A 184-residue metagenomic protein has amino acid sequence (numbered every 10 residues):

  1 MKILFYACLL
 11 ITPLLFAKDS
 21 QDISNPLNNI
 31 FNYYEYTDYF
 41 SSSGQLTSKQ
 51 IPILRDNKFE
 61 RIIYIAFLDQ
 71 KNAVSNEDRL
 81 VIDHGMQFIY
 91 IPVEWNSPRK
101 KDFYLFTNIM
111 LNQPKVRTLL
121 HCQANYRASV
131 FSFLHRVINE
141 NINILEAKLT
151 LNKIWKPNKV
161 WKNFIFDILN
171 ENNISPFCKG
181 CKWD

Functional and structural regions predicted by a protein language model:
M1-L9: Sec-dependent signal peptide recognition, specifically the positively charged N-region followed immediately by
L9-A17: Hydrophobic h-region of N-terminal signal peptides that target proteins for export in Gram-negative bacteria
A17-T118, F133-D184: Cys-dependent protein tyrosine phosphatase-like superfamily
T118-F131: A phosphate-binding catalytic loop at a beta-strand-loop-alpha-helix junction that coordinates phosphoryl groups
